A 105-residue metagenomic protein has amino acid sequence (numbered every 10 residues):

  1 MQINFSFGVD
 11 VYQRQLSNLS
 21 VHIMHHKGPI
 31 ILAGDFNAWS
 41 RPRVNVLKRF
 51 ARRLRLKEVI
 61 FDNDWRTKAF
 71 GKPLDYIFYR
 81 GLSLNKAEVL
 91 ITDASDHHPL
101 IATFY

Functional and structural regions predicted by a protein language model:
M1-Y105: Active-site regions of metal-assisted phosphoester/phosphodiester hydrolases, unifying DNase/endonuclease modules
